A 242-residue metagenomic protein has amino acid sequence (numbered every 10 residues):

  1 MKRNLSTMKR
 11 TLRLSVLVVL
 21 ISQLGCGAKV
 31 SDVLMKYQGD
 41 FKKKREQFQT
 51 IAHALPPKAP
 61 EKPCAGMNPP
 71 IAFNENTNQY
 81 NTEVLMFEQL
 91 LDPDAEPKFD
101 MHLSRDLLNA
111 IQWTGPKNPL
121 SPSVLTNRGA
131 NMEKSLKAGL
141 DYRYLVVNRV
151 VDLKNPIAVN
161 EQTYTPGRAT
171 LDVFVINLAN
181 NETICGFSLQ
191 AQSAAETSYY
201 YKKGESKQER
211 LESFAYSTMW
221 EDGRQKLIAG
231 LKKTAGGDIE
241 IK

Functional and structural regions predicted by a protein language model:
K2-S15: Bacterial N-terminal signal peptides that target proteins for export
S15-Q23: Bacterial N-terminal signal peptides
G27-S123: A structural "domain/chain start" motif
G39, I184, A194-K242: C-terminal/domain-edge helix-coil "capping" segments
E75, A95-E96, M101-L103, V147 (+3 more regions): Lumenal/extracellular "mature" regions of secretory-pathway glycan-modifying transferases
P122-A179: Surface-exposed short loop/turn segments
F187-L189: Short hydrophobic alpha-helix segments
